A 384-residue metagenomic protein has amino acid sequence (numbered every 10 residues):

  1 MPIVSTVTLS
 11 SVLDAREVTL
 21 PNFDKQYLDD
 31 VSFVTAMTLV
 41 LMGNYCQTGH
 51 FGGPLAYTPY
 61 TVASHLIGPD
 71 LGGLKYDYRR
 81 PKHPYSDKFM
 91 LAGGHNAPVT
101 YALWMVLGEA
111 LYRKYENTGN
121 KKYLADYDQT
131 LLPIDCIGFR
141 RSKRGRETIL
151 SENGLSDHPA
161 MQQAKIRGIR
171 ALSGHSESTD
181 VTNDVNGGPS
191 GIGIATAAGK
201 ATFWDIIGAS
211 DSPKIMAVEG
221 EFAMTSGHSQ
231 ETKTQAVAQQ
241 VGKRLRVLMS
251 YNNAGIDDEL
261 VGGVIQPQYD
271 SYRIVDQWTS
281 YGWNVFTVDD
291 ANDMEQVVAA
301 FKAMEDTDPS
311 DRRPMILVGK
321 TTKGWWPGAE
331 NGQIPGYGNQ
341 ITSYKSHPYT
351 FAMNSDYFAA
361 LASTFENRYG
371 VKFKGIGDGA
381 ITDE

Functional and structural regions predicted by a protein language model:
M1-D30: Non-catalytic, mobile gating and regulatory segments of ester bond hydrolases
M1-P2, S32-T35, A195: Extended, solvent-exposed polar beta/coil surface segments
D24, L28, L55-Q239: Cofactor-binding active-site loop characterized by glycine-rich and histidine/acidic residues
S32-T48, S250: N-terminal capping segment at the start of a domain
G43, S64, G68, W104-G108 (+3 more regions): Generic structural signal for hydrophobic core residues of well-folded globular domains
F51: Gly/serine-rich nucleotide phosphate-binding loop at the start of the catalytic core of nucleotide/ADP-ribose-handling
S176-D383: Glycine-rich ThDP/TPP pyrophosphate-binding loop and its adjacent helix/strand module within ThDP-dependent enzymes
